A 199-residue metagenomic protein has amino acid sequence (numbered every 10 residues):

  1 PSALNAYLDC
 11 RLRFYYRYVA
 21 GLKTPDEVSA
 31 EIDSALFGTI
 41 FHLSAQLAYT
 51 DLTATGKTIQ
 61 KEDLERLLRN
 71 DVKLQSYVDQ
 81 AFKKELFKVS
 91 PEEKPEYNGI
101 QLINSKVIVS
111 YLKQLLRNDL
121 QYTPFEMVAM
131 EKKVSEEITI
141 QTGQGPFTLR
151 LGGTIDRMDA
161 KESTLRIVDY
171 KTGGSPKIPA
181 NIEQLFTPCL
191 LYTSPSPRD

Functional and structural regions predicted by a protein language model:
P1-A3, V19-E31, T53, I59-L64 (+2 more regions): Glycine- and acidic
P1-Y49: C-terminal, charged and often intrinsically disordered regions of DNA end-processing helicases and nucleases
A6, A129, I167-D169: A structural signal for short, well-ordered beta-strand segments and their strand-loop junctions that often border
C10, F41, L151-P176, S194: Conserved catalytic cores of phosphodiester-cleaving nucleases, focusing on short active-site segments
R13, L22, L47, D51 (+3 more regions): Short loop/turn segments at secondary-structure transitions that flank enzyme active sites
S44-K133, E137-I138: A non-catalytic, helix-rich entry segment at domain boundaries
V128-K161: Active-site metal-binding core of divalent-cation-utilizing nuclease and nuclease-like domains
Y192-D199: Conserved small/polar residues in nucleotide/adenosyl-binding loops
